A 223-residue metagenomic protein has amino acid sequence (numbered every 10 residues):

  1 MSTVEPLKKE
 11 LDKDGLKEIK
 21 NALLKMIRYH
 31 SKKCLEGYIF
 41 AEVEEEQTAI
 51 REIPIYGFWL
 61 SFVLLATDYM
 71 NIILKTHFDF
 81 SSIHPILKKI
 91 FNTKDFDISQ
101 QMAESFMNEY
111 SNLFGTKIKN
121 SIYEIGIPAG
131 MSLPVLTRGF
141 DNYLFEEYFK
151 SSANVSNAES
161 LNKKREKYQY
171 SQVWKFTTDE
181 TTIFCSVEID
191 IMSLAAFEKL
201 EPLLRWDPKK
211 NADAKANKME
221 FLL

Functional and structural regions predicted by a protein language model:
M1-L223: N-terminal auxiliary interaction/assembly segments of multi-subunit proteins
